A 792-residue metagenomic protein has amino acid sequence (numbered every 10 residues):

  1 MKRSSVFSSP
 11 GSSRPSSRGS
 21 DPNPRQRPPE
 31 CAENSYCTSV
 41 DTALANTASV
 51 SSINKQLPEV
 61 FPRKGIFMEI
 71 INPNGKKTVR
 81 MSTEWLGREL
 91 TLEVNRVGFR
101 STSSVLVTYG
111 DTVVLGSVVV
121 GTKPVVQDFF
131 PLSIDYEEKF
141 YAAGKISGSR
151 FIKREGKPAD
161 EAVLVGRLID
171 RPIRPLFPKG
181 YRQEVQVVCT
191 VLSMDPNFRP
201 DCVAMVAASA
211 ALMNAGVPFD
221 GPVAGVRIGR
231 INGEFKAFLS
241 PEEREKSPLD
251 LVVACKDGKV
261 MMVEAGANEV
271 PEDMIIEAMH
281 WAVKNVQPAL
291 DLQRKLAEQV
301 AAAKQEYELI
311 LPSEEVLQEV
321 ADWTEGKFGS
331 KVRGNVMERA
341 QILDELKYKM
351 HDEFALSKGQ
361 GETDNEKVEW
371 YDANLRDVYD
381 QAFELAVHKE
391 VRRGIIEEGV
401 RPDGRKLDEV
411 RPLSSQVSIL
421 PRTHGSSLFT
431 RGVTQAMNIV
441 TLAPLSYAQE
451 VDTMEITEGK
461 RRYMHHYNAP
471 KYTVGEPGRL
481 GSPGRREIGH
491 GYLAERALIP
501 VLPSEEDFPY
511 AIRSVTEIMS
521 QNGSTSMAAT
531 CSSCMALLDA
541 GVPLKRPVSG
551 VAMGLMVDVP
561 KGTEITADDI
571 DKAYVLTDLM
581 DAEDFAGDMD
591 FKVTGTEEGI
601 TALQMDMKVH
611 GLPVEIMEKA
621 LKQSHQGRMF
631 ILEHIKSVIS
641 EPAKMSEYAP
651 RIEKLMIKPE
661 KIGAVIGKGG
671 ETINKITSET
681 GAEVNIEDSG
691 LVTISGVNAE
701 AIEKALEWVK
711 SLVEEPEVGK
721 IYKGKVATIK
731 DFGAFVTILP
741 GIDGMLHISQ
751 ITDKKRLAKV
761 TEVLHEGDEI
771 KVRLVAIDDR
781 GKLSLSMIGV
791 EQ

Functional and structural regions predicted by a protein language model:
M68-V120, Q305-T457, P650-A664, T672 (+1 more regions): Extended amphipathic alpha-helical scaffolds
E69-E308: Long, basic N-terminal domains or extensions that often function in RNA/ssDNA interaction or organelle/cellular
S101-Q186, V191-F198, E264, I419 (+3 more regions): Glycine-rich, flexible beta-strand/loop modules in the N-terminal catalytic cores of phosphate-handling
K179-V185, D220-P222, A289-Y307, E338 (+8 more regions): Flexible, glycine/charged-enriched surface loops at secondary-structure junctions
C189-V191, M261-G266, Y307-L311, D322-V332 (+6 more regions): Short, hydrophobic beta-strand segments
G216-G334, L537-K561, I565-E641: Mobile "lid/hinge" segments at catalytic clefts and subdomain interfaces of large enzymes
Y648-I652, K658-Q792: Single-stranded RNA-binding regions, centering on S1/OB-family and related RNA-binding modules
